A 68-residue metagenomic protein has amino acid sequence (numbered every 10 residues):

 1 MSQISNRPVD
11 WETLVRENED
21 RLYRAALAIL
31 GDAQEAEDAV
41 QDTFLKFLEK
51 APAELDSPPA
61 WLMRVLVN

Functional and structural regions predicted by a protein language model:
M1-I4: Extreme N-terminal regulatory/targeting segments of RNA polymerase sigma factors
N6, R21, S57: Short, conserved clusters of charged catalytic residues that mark active-site and nucleotide-handling motifs
V9-E12: A detector for short, charged/polar N-terminal pre-domain segments
L14-A33, E49-K50, M63: Amphipathic, Lys/Arg- and hydrophobic-enriched alpha-helical face
R24, D38-L45, D56-N68: Structural recognition of an alpha-helix C-terminal capping motif at a helix-to-coil junction
P52-E54: Activation segment of protein kinase catalytic domains
